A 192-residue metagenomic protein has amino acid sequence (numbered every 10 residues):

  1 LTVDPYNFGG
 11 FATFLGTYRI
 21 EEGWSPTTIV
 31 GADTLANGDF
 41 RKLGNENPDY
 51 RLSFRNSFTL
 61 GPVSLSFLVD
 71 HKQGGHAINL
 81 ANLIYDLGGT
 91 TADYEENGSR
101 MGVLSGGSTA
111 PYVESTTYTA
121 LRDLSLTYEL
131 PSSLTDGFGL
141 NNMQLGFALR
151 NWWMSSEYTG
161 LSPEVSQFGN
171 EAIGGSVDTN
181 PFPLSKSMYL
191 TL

Functional and structural regions predicted by a protein language model:
L1-N47, R55, S64-T117, D123-L124 (+1 more regions): Surface-exposed, extracytoplasmic segments of Gram-negative outer-membrane nutrient-acquisition systems
P26, L52, M154-S155: Intrinsic disorder/low-complexity segments enriched in polar/charged and small flexible residues
R41-G44, L52-R55, S133-L134, V177-T179: Generic recognition of flexible, low-complexity loop/linker segments
F58-P62, P183: A generic beta-sheet turn/junction motif
T59, D70-K72, A148-W152: Outer-membrane beta-barrel pore domains and translocons
P62-L65, S133-L134: Repeated loop/turn-to-beta-strand initiation elements of outer-membrane beta-barrel proteins
A92-Y94, R100-L192: Membrane-interface anchoring segments and C-terminal beta-barrel signals
